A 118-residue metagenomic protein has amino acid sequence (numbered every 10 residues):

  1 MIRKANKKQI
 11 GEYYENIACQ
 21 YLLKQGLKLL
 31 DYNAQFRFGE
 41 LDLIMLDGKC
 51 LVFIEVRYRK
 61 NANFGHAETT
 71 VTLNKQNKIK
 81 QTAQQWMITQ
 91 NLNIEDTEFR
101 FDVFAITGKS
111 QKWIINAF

Functional and structural regions predicted by a protein language model:
M1-Y32: Acidic-basic catalytic patches of nuclease active cores, encompassing PD-(D/E)XK and other metal-cofactor nuclease
L22, L41-A62, I79: Conserved catalytic cores of phosphodiester-cleaving nucleases, focusing on short active-site segments
L29-D31, F53, F101: Hydrophobic residues on conserved beta-strands that form the core of alpha/beta folds
F36-G39: Short acidic/glycine-enriched loop/turn segments that link adjacent beta-strands
L46-D47, I94, F99, F118: Positively charged, solvent-exposed patches that mediate nucleic-acid binding
L51-F53, E98, Q111: Structural motif
Y58-I106: Catalytic cores of nucleic-acid endonucleases
I106-F118: Short, low-complexity, polybasic intrinsically disordered segments
